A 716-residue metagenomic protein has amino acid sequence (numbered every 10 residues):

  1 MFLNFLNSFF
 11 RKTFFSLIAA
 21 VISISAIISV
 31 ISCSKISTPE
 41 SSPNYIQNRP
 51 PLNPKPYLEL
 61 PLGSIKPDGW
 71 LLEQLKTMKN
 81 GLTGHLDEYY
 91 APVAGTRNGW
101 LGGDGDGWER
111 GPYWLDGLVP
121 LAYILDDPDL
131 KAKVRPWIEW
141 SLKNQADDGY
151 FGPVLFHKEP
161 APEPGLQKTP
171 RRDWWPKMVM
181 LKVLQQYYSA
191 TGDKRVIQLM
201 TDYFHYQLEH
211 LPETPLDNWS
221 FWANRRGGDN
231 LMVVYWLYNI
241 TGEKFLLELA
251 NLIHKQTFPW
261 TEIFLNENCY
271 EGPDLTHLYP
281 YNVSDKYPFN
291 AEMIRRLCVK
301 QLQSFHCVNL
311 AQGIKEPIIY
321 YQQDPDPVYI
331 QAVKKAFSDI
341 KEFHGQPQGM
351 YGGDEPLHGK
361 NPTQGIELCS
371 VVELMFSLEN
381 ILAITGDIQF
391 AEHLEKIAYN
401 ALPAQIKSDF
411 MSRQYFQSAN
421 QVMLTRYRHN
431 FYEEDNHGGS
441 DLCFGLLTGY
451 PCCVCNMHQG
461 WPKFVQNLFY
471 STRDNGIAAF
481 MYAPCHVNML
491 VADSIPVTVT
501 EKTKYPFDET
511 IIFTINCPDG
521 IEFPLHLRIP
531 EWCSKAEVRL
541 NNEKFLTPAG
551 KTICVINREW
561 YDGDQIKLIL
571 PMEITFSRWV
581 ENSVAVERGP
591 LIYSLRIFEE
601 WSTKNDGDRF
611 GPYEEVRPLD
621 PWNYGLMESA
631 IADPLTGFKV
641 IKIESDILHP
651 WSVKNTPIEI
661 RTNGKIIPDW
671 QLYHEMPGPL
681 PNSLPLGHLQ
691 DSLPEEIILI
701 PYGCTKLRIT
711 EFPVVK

Functional and structural regions predicted by a protein language model:
K35-R110, K131, R135-F156, K194: Low-complexity, Ser/Thr/Pro/Gly-enriched N-terminal "stalk/linker" regions
E40, V333, E392-N400, Q405-I511 (+3 more regions): C-terminal beta-rich recognition modules with glycine/proline-rich loops and embedded aromatic residues
D87-G105, G152-R172, F221-L237, E267-H306 (+2 more regions): Carbohydrate-binding/catalytic loop surfaces
W100-D104, A122-E292: Extended ligand-binding groove/face enriched in aromatic
G107-Y123, R172-Y188, A223-N239, F305-Q322 (+2 more regions): Well-ordered alpha-helical segments within folded domains of soluble proteins
Y206, G227, L231-N266, G272-H358 (+1 more regions): Active-site neighborhood of glycoside hydrolase catalytic domains
G520-L540: Beta-strand-rich binding/interaction modules
C533-E559, F576-E581: Solvent-exposed beta-strand/loop surfaces of large extracellular or lumenal domains
